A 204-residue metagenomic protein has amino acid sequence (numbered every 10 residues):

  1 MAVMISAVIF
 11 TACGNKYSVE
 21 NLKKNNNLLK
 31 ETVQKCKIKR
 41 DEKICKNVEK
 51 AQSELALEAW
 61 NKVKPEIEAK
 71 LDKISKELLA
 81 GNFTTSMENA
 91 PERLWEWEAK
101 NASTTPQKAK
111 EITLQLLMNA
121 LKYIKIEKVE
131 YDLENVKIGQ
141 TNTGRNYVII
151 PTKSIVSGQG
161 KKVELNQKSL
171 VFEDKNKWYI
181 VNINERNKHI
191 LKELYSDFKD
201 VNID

Functional and structural regions predicted by a protein language model:
M1-M4: Sec-dependent signal peptide recognition, specifically the positively charged N-region followed immediately by
T11-A12: C-terminal motif of bacterial Sec signal peptides marking the signal peptidase cleavage site
K16-E58: Post-signal/leader-peptide non-cytosolic segments of secretory proteins
E49, A90-R93, N135-K137, P151-V156 (+2 more regions): A mature extracytoplasmic/lumenal domain signature
K50-A80: Short, low-complexity N-terminal intrinsically disordered segments enriched in polar/charged residues
N82-K100: Short, well-ordered alpha-helical segments enriched in acidic and aromatic residues
K108-K162: Surface-exposed, charged secondary-structure patches
K161-N166, E173-D204: Low-complexity, intrinsically disordered terminal/linker segments enriched in charged and Gly/Pro repeats
